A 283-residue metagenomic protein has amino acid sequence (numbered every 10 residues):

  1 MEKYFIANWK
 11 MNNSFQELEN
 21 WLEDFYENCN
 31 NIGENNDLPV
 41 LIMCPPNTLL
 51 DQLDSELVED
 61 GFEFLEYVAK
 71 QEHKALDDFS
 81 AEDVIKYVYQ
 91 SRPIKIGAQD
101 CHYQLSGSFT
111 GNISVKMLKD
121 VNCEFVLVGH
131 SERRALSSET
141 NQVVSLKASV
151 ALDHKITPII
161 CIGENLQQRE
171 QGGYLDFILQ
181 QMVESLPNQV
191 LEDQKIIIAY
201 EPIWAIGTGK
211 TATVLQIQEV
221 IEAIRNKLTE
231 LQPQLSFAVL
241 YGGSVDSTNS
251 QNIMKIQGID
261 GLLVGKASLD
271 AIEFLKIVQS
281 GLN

Functional and structural regions predicted by a protein language model:
M1-N283: Active-site loop-to-helix "anion-binding N-cap" substructures in soluble metabolic enzymes
